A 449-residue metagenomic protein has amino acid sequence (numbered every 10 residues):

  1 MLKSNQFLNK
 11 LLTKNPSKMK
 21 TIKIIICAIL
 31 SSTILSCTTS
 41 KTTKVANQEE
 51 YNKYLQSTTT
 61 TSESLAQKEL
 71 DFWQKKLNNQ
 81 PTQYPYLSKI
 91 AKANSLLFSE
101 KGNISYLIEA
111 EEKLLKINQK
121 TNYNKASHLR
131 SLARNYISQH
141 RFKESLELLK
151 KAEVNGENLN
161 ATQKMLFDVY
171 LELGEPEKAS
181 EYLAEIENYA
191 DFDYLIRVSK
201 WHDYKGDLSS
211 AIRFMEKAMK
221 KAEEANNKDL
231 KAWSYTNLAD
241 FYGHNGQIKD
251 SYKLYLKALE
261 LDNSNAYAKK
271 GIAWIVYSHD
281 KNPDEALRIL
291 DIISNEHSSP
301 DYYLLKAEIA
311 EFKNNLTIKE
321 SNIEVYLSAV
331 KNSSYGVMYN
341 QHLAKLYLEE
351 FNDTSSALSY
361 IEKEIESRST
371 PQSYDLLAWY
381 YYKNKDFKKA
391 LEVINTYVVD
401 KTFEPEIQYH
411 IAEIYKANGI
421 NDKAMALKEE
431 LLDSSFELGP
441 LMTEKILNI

Functional and structural regions predicted by a protein language model:
C37-S127, E147, S180-E181, A426-I449: N-terminal leader/linker segments that initiate helical-solenoid repeat arrays
E49-E50, Y84, T121-L129, N155-Q163 (+8 more regions): Generic helix N-cap/helix-start motif at coil->alpha-helix transitions
E63-A66, E100, I104-L107, F142 (+8 more regions): TPR-repeat structural position
K92, S99, R134, D168 (+7 more regions): Residue-level recognition of tetratricopeptide repeat
L97, K101-I104, Q139, L173 (+7 more regions): Structural motif corresponding to the intra-repeat A-B loop/turn of tetratricopeptide repeats
E187-D191, K220, S294-P300, E308-E311 (+3 more regions): TPR/TPR-like (Sel1-like) alpha-helical repeat modules
